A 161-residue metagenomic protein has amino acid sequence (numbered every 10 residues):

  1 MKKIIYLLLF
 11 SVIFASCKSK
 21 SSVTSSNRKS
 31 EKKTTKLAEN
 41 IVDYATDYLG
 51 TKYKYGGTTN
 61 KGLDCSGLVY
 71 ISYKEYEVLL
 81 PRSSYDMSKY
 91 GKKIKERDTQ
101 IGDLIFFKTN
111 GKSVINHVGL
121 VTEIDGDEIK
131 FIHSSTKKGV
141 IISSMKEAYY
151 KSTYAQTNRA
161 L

Functional and structural regions predicted by a protein language model:
K2-L7, K20-S22: Sec-dependent signal peptide recognition, specifically the positively charged N-region followed immediately by
I13-S16: C-terminal motif of bacterial Sec signal peptides marking the signal peptidase cleavage site
K18-K33, K93-I94, V121-L161: Aromatic- and glycine-rich peptidoglycan recognition patches
S22-T51: Post-signal peptide N-terminal segment of mature Sec-exported envelope proteins
A38-V42, T46, S66-Y70, T99 (+1 more regions): Extracytoplasmic/secreted envelope proteins and their assembly/folding machinery, especially bacterial periplasmic
K52-I101: Catalytic cysteine-centered active-site loop
K112-V118: Short, Lys/Arg- and Gly-enriched loop/turn segments at beta-strand edges
